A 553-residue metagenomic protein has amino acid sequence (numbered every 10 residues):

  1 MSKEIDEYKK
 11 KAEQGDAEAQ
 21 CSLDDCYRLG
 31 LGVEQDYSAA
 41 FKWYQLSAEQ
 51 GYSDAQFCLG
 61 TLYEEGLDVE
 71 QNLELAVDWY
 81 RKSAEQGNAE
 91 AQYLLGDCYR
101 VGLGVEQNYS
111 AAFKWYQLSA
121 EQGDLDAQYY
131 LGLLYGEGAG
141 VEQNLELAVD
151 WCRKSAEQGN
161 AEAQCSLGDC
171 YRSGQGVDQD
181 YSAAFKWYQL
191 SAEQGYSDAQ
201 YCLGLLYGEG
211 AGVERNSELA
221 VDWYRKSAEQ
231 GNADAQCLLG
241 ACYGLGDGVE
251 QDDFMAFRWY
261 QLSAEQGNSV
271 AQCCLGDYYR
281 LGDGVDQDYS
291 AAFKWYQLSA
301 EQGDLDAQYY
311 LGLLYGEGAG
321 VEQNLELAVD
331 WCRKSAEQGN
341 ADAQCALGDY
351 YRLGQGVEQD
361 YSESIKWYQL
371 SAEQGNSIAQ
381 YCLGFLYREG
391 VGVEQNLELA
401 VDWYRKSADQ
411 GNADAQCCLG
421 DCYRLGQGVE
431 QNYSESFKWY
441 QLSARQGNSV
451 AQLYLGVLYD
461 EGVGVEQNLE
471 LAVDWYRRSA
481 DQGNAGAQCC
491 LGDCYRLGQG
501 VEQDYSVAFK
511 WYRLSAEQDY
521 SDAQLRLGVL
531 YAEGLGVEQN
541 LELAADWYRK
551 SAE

Functional and structural regions predicted by a protein language model:
M1-K3, D36-Y37, N72-L73, N108-Y109 (+12 more regions): Helix-turn-helix repeat elements of alpha-solenoid scaffolds
M1-L31: N-terminal segments that cap or nucleate solenoid repeat domains
E13-D16, Y27-L31, D36, Q50-Y52 (+36 more regions): Short helix-capping/linker turns of helical repeat alpha-solenoids
S22-L29, C58-E65, L94-V101, L133-E137 (+11 more regions): Hydrophobic face of amphipathic alpha-helices that form TPR/SEL1-like repeat modules and related alpha-solenoid
E542, D546-E553: Low-complexity/repetitive intrinsically disordered segments
